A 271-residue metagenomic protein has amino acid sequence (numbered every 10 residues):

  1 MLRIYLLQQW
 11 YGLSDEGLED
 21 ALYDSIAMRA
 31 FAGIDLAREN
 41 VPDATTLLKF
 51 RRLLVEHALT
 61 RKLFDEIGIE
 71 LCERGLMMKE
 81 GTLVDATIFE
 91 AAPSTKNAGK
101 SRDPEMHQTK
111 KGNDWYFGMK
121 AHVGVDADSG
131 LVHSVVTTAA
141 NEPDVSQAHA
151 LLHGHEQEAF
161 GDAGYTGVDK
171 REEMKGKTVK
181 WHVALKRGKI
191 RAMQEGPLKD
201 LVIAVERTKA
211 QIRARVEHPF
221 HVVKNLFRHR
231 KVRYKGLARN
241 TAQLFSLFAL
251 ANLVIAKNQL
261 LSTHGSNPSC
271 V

Functional and structural regions predicted by a protein language model:
M1-G12: Alpha-helical support elements that line or immediately flank enzyme active sites and cofactor-binding pockets
M1-R3, D144, R215, P219 (+1 more regions): Catalytic-loop motifs flanking and including active-site residues across diverse enzymes
L2, V84, M119-A121, D200 (+1 more regions): Change "...and in nucleic-acid phosphodiester-cleaving endonucleases..." to "...and in nucleic-acid processing enzymes
Y5-L7, L250-L253: Metal-dependent nuclease catalytic cores in nucleic-acid-processing enzymes, especially RNase H-like/related
E16, Y23, A32, R38 (+5 more regions): Polybasic low-complexity intrinsically disordered regions
Q157-E158, A163-A238, A242: Helix-centered, glycine/charged polyanion-binding patches within enzymatic domains that contact phosphate-containing
V271: Long C-terminal interaction/binding lobes of large macromolecular proteins
